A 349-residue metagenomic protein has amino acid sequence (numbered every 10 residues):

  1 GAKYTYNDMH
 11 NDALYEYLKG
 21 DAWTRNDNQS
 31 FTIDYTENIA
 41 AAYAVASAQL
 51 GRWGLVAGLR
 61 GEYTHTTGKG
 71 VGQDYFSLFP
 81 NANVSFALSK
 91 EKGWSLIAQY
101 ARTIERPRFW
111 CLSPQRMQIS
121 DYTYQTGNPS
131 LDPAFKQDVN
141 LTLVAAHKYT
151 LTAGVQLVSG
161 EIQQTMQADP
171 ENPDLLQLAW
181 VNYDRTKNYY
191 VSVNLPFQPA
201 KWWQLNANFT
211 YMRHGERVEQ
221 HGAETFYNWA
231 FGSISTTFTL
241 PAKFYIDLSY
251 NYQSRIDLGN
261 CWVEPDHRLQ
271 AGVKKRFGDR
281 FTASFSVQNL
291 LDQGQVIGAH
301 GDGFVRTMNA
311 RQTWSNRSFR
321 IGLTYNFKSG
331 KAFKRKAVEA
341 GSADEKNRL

Functional and structural regions predicted by a protein language model:
G1-V71, S89-K90, Y149-T152, K187-T210 (+1 more regions): Face-selective signature of the C-terminal outer-membrane beta-barrel domain
Y4-D8, L50-R52, G61-T67, D74 (+9 more regions): Transmembrane beta-strands of outer-membrane beta-barrel pores
H10-K19, T67-D74, F109-M117, Y122-Y124 (+7 more regions): Outer-membrane beta-barrel translocator domains and adjoining extracellular loop/strand segments of Gram-negative
F31-N38, I104-A153, L157-S159, L176-Y189 (+2 more regions): Outer-membrane beta-barrel signature, preferentially recognizing the C-terminal barrel domain of Gram-negative
N38-A44, G61, L78-V84, L96 (+6 more regions): Hydrophobic, lipid-facing positions within transmembrane beta-strands of outer-membrane proteins
R52-L55, E91-L96, H147-A153, K201-N206 (+4 more regions): Repeated loop/turn-to-beta-strand initiation elements of outer-membrane beta-barrel proteins
V181-Q253: Gram-negative outer-membrane beta-barrel transporters
F226-L349: Conserved C-terminal beta-signal and adjacent last beta-strands/turns of outer-membrane beta-barrel proteins
